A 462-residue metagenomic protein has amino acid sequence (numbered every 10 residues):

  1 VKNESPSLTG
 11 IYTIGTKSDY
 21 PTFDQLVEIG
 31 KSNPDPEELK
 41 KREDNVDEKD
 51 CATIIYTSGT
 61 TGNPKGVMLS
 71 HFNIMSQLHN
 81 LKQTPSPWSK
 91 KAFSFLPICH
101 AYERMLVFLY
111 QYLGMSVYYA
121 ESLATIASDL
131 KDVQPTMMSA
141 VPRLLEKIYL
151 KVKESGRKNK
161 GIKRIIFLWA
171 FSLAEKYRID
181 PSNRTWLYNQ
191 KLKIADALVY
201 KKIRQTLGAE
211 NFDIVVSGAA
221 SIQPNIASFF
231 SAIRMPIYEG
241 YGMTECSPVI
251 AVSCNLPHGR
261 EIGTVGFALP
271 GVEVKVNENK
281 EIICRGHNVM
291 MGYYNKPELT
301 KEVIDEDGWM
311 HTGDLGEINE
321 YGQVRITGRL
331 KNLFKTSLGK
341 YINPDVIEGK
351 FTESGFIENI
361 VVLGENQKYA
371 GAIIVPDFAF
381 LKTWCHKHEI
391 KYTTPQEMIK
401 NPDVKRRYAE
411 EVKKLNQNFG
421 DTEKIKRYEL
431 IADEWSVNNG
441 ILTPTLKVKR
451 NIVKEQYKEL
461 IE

Functional and structural regions predicted by a protein language model:
V1-I29, R407, K413: Structural core segment of the AMP-binding/adenylate-forming
T13, S18, K31-Y56, N63 (+1 more regions): Conserved pre-ATP/AMP-binding loop-to-beta segment of ANL
A52-L78: Conserved AMP-binding A3 loop
M75-S94, I98-Y200: Conserved AMP-binding/adenylation subdomain of ANL enzymes
T136-S139, K151-G259, I357-E358: Gly/Ser/Thr-rich phosphate-binding loop
H258, I262, V289-G313, I347-E348 (+1 more regions): Conserved ANL (AMP-binding/adenylate-forming) active-site segment centered on the GW(Y/F)…HTG consensus within
A268-T336, E353: Conserved ATP-binding/catalytic segment of the ANL
N359-V362, K368, W384, K405 (+1 more regions): Conserved C-terminal "lid"/linker of ANL adenylate-forming enzymes
